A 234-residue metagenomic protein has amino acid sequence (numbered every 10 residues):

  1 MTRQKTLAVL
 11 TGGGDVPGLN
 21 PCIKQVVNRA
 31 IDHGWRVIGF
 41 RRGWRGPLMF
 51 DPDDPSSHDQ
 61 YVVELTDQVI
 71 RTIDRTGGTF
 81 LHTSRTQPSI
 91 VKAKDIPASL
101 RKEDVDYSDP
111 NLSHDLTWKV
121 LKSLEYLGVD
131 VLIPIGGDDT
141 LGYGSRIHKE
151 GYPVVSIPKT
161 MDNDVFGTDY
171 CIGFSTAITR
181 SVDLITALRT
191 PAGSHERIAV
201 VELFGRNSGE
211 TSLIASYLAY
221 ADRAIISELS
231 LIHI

Functional and structural regions predicted by a protein language model:
T2-D54: N-terminal phosphate-binding or glycine-rich loops at protein starts, especially the Walker A/P-loop of NTPases
T6-D15, T79-H82, D130-P134, A199-E202: Short glycine-rich or small-residue beta-strand-to-loop segments that form or flank ligand, phosphate, metal/Fe-S
P21-V26, G137-Y152, S212: Short Gly/Thr/Asp-enriched flexible loops that form oxyanion-binding sites at enzyme active sites
A30, R36-Y126: Glycine-rich nucleotide/cofactor/substrate-binding loop typically near the N-terminus or early in the first domain
R41, H148-C171, I225-L229: Short, acidic/small-residue loops that bind anionic groups at enzyme active sites
Y170-T190: Short, glycine-/small-residue-rich phosphate/pyrophosphate-handling segment
S194-E228: Conserved anion/nucleotide-ligand pocket segment
I232-I234: Conserved small/polar residues in nucleotide/adenosyl-binding loops
